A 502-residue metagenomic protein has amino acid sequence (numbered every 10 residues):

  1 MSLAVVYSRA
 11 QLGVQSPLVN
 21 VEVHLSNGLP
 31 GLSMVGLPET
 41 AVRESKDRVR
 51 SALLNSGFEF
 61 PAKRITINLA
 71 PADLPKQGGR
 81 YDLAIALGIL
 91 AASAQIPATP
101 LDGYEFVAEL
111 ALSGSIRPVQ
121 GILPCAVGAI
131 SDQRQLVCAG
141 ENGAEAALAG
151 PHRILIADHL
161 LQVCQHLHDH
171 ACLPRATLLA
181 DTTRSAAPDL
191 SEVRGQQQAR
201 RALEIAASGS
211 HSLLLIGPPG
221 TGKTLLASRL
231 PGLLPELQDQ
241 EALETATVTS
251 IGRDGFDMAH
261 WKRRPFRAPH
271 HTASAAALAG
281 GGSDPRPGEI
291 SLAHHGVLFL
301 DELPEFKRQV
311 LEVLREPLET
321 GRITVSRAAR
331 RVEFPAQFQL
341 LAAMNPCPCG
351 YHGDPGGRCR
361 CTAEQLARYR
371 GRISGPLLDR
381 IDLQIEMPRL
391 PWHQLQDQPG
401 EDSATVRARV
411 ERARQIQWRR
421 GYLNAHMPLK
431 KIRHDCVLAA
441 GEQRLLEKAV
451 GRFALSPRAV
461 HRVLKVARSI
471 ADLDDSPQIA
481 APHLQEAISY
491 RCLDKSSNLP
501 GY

Functional and structural regions predicted by a protein language model:
M1-L214, P218-L225, S326, P477-Y502: Peripheral, non-AAA+ core regions of ATP-driven protein-machinery
V35-K46, P61, N68-G78, D284-P285 (+1 more regions): Basic, amphipathic alpha-helical bundle interface domains used for macromolecular binding and assembly
L112, L298-F299, E305-F306, W392: Residues immediately C-terminal
C125, E204, A259-H260, P265 (+2 more regions): Conserved alpha-helical scaffold flanking the Walker A/P-loop in AAA+ ATPase domains
L215-G255, T320: Walker A/P-loop
G217, G280, E302: The Walker A (P-loop) glycine that initiates the GxxxxGKT/S ATP-binding motif of P-loop NTPases
E241-S274, G281-G282, M427-A440, P457 (+1 more regions): Conserved inter-motif catalytic segment of the P-loop NTP-binding fold
H295, D301-L303, V313: Walker B catalytic acidic pair
